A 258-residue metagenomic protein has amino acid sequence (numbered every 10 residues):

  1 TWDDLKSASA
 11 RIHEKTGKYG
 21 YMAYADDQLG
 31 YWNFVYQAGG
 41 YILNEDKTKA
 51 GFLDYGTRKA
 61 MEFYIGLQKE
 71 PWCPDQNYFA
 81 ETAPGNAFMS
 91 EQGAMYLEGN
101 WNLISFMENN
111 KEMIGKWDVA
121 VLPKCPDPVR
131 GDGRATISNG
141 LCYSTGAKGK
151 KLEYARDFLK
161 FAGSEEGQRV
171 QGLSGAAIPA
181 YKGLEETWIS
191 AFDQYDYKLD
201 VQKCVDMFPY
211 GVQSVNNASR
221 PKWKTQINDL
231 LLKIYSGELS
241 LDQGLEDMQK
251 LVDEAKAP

Functional and structural regions predicted by a protein language model:
W2-K6, D75-M89: Short helix-initiation/N-cap motifs at beta->coil->alpha
K6-R11, D46-N77, L122: Glycine-centered hinge/linker elements that transmit conformational signals in sensory and ligand-binding systems
H13-A25, S164-G175, E254-P258: Bilobed periplasmic-binding protein-like "clamshell/Venus-flytrap" ligand-binding domains
K15-Y19, S90-G99: Alpha-to-beta junction loops
Y24-K47, R130-T145, K222-L232: Periplasmic solute-binding protein
R58, E62, G66-C73, N109-I178: Extracytoplasmic/periplasmic substrate-recognition and gating elements
E81, E98-L103, N139: Beta->alpha turn/N-cap motifs
A120-L122, L173-T225, D229, K233: Long, aromatic- and glycine/proline-rich binding clefts that accommodate carbohydrate-like moieties
